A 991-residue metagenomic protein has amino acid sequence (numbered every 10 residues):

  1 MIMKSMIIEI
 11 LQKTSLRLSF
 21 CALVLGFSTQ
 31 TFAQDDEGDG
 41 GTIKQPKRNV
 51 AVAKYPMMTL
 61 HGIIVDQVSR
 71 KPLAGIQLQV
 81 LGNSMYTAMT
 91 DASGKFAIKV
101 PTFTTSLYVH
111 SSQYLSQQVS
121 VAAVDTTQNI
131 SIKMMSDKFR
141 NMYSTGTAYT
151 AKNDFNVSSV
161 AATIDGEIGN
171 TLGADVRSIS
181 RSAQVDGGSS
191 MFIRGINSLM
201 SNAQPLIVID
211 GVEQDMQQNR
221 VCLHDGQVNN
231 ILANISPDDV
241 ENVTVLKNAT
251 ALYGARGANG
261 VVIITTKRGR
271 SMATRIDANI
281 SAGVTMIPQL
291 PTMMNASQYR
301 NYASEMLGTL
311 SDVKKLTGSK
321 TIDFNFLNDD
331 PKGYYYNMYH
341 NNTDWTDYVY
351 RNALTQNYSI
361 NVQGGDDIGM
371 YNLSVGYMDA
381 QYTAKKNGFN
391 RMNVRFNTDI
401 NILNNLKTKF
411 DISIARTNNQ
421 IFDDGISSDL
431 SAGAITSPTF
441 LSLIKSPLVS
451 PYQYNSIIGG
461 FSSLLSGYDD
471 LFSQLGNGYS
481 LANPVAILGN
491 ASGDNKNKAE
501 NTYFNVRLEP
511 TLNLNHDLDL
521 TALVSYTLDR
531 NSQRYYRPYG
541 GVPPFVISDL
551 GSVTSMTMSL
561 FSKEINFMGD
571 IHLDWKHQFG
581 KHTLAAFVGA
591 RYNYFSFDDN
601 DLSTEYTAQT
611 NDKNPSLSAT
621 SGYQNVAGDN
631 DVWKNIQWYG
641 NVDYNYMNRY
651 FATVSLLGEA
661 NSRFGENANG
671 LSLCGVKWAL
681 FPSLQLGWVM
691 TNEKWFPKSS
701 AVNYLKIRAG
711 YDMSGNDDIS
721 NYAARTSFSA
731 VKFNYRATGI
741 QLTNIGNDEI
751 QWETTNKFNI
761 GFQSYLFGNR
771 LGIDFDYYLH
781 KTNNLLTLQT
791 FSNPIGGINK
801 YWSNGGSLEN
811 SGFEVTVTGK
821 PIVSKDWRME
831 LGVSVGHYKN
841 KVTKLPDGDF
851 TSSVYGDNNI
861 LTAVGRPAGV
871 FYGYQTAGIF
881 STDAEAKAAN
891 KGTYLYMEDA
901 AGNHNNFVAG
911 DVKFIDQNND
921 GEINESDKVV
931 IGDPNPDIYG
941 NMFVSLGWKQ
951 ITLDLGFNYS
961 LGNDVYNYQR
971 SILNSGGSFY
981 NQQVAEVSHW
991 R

Functional and structural regions predicted by a protein language model:
D35-M57, I63-S69, Q77-L81, H110-Y114 (+2 more regions): Short, acidic, small-residue-rich periplasmic hinge/interaction motif at the N-terminus of Gram-negative outer-membrane
P72, S84-K95: Short, acidic Ser/Thr/Gly-rich low-complexity loop/linker segments typical of extracellular and cell-surface proteins
F96-K99, V212-K247: Short acidic/polar hinge/loop motifs at secondary-structure boundaries that mediate gating or recognition
Y149-D154, S159, N170-D175, A183-S189 (+10 more regions): Residues embedded in well-ordered regular secondary structure
D277-Y336, D601, S803, E809 (+3 more regions): Conserved small-residue
F326-Q363, I368-G376, Y454-T511, Y623-N641 (+5 more regions): Outer-membrane beta-barrel transmembrane strand signature
L327, Q356, R391, N397-L406 (+3 more regions): Extracellular/periplasmic, surface-exposed regions of secreted and cell-surface proteins
Y334, P544-F545, F907, S960-R991: Extracytoplasmic gating/loop element in the C-terminal half of outer-membrane beta-barrel translocons and assembly
